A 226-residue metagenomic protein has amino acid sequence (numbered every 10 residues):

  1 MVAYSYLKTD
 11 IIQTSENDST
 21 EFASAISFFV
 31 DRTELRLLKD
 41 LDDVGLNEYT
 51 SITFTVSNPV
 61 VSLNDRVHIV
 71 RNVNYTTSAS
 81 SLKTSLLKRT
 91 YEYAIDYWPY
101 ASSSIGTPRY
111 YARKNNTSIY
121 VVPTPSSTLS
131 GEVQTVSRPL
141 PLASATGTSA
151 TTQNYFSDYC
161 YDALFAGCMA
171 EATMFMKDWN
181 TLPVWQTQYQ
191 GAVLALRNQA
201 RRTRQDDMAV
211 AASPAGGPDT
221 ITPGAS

Functional and structural regions predicted by a protein language model:
M1-S226: Glycine-enriched, solvent-exposed interface loops adjoining structured elements
